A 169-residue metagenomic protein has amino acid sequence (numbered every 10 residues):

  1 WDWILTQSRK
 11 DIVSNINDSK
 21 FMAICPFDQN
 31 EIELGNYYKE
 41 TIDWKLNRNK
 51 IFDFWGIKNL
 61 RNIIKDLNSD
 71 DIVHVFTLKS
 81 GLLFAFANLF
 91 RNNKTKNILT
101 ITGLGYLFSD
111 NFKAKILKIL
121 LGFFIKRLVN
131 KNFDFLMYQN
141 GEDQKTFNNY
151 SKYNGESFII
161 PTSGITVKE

Functional and structural regions predicted by a protein language model:
D2-D53, D143-T146, I159: N-terminal strand-loop element at the rim of the active site of nucleotide-sugar-dependent glycosyltransferases
I12-S14, R61, I116-L136: Membrane-proximal helix-turn-helix segments that form the acceptor-binding/catalytic region of lipid-linked
E40, K126-E169: Donor nucleotide-sugar binding/catalytic pocket of nucleotide-sugar-dependent glycosyltransferases
K65-D71: Glycine-rich phosphate-binding loop signature in dinucleotide/nucleotide-binding domains
I72, F90-F108, L136-M137, G155-F158: Active-site proximal beta-strand in glycosyltransferases
V75-G81, I101-T102: Short His-centered aromatic/hydrophobic patch
S109-K113: Short acidic, glycine/proline-rich loop/turn micro-motifs
